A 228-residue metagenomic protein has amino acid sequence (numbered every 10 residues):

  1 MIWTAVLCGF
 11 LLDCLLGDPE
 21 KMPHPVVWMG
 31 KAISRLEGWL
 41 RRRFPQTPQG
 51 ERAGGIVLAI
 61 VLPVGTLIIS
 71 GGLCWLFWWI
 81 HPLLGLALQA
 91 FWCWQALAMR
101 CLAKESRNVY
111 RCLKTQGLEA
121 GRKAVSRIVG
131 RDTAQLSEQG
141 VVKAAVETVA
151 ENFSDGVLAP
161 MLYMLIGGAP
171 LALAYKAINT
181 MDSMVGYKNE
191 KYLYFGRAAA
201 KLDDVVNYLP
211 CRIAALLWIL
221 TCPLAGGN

Functional and structural regions predicted by a protein language model:
M1-L173, I178, G186-N228: Hydrophobic alpha-helical transmembrane segments
S183: Glycine-rich phosphate/dinucleotide-binding loop and adjoining beta-alpha-beta core of small-molecule
